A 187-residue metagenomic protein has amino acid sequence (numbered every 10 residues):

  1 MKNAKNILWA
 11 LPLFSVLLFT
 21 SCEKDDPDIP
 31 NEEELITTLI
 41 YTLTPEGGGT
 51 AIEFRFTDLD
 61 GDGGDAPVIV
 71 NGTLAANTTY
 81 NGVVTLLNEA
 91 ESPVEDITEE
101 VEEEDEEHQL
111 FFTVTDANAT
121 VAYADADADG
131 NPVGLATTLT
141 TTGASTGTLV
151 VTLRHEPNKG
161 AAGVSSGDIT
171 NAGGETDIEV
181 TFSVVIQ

Functional and structural regions predicted by a protein language model:
M1-W9: Bacterial N-terminal signal peptides that target proteins for export
L17-S21: C-terminal motif of bacterial Sec signal peptides marking the signal peptidase cleavage site
E23-D26: Bacterial signal peptide processing site
P30-Q187: First exposed extracellular module after export/assembly in secreted or surface-exposed proteins
